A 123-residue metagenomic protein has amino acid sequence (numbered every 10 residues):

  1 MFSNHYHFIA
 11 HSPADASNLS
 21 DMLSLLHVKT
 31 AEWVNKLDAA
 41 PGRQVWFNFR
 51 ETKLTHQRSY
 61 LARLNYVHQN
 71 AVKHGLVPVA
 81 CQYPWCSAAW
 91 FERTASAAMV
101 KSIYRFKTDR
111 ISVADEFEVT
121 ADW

Functional and structural regions predicted by a protein language model:
M1-W123: Short catalytic/metal-binding and nucleic-acid-binding patches
